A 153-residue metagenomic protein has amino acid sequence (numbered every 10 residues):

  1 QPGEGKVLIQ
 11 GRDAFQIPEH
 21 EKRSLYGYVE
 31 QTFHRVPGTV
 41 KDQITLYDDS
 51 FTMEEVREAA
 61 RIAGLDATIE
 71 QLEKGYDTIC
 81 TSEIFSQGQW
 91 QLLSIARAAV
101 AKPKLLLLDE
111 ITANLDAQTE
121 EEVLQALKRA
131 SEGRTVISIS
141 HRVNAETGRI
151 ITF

Functional and structural regions predicted by a protein language model:
G3-D13: ABC nucleotide-binding domain "signature motif"
K6-L8, R23, K41-C80, L124-Q125 (+1 more regions): ABC ATPase nucleotide-binding domain helical subdomain, centered on the C-loop/LSGGQ "ABC signature"
I95, I139: Hydrophobic anchor residue at the start of the ABC signature
K102: Conserved catalytic motifs of ABC-family nucleotide-binding domains
L106-D109: Catalytic Walker B motif of ABC-type/P-loop ATPase nucleotide-binding domains
A117-Q118: Helix N-cap at the start of a conserved alpha-helix in ABC-type nucleotide-binding domains
R129-S138, A145-E146: Conserved catalytic loops of ABC-family nucleotide-binding domains
